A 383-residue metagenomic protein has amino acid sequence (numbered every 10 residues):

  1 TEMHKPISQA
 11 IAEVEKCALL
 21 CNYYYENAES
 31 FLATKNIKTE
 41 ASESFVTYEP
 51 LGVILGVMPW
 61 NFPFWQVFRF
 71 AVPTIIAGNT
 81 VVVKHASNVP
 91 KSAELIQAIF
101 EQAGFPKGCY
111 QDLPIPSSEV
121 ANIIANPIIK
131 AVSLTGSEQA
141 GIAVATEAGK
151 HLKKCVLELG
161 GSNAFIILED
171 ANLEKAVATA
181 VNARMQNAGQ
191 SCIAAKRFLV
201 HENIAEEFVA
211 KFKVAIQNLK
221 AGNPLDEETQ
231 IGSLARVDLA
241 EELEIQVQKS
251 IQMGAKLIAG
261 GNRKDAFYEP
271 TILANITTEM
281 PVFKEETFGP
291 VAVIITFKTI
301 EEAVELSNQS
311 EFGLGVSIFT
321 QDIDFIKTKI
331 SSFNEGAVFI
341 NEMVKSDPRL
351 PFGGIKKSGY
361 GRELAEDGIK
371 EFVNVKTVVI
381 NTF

Functional and structural regions predicted by a protein language model:
T1-F45: N-terminal Rossmann-like NAD(P)+-binding subdomain of aldehyde/semialdehyde dehydrogenases
M3, A18, Y24-L32, G104 (+15 more regions): Structural signal for hydrophobic packing residues in well-ordered secondary-structure cores of soluble enzyme domains
A12, L19, E26, E94 (+10 more regions): Replace "anionic and nucleotidyl ligands
C21, G78, Y110, V132 (+7 more regions): Residue-level signal for inorganic ion chemistry
N27, V57, P116, T135 (+5 more regions): Conserved residues at the C-terminal ends of beta-strands
I37-K175, F297: Rossmann-like NAD(P) dinucleotide-binding subdomain of oxidoreductase/dehydrogenase enzymes
I129, K220, V247, Q252-M253 (+2 more regions): Conserved C-terminal structural/oligomerization subdomain of aldehyde/semialdehyde dehydrogenase
Q139-T277, E305-L306, I340: ALDH superfamily catalytic-core signature
